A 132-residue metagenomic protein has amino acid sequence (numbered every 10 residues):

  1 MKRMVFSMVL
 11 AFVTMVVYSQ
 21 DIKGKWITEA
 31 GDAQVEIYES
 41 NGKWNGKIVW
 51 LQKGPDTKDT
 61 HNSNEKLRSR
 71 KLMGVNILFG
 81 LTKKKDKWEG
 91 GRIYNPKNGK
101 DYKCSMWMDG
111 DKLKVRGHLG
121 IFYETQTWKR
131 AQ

Functional and structural regions predicted by a protein language model:
M1-M4: Positively charged n-region of N-terminal signal peptides that target proteins for export
L10-Y18: Hydrophobic h-region of N-terminal signal peptides that target proteins for export in Gram-negative bacteria
V17-K25, Y123: N-terminal helix-cap/turn-to-beta initiation motif at the start of protein domains
I22-K23, E29-G31, V35-Y94, Y102: Central antiparallel beta-sheet cores of small beta-barrel/beta-sandwich binding domains
N95-M106, K112-E124: Short, exposed beta-strand-loop hairpins at the edges of beta-sheets in extracellular/periplasmic proteins
A131-Q132: Short, solvent-exposed mixed-charge patches
